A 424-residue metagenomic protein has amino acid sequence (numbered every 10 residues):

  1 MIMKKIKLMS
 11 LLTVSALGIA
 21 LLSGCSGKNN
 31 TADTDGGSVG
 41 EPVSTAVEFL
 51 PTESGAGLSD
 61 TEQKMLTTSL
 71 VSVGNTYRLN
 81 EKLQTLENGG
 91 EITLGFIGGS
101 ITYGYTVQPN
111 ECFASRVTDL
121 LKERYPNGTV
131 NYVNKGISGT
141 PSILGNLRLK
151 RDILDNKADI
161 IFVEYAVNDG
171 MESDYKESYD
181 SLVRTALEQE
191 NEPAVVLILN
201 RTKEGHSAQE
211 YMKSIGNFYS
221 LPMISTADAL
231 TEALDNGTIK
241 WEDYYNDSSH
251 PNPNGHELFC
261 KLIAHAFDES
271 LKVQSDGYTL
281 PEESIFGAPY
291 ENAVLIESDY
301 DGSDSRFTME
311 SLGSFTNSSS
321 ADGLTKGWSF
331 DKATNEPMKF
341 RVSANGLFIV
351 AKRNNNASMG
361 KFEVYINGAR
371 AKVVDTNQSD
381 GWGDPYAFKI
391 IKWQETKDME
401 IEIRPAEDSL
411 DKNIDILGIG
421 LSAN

Functional and structural regions predicted by a protein language model:
K4-G95, T102-Q108, P126-G128, E257-L258 (+1 more regions): N-terminal secretory targeting modules
L70-G74, I137-P141, T202: Short, flexible loop segments at the rims of nucleotide/cofactor-binding pockets, characterized by
G95-G98, R116: Short hydrophobic beta-strand that contains or immediately precedes a catalytic carboxylate
S100-I101, G136-S138: Catalytic nucleophile serine of serine hydrolases, specifically the conserved "nucleophile elbow" pentapeptide
S100-Y103, V167-D169: A short, flexible beta-alpha/helix-coil linker loop
Y105-N110, E172-K176: Short, solvent-exposed loop/turn segments at secondary-structure boundaries
S115-N131, T140, L144-S275, S329-D331 (+6 more regions): Alpha-helical cap/lid subdomain in secreted, periplasmic, or secretory-pathway luminal O-acyl-processing enzymes
